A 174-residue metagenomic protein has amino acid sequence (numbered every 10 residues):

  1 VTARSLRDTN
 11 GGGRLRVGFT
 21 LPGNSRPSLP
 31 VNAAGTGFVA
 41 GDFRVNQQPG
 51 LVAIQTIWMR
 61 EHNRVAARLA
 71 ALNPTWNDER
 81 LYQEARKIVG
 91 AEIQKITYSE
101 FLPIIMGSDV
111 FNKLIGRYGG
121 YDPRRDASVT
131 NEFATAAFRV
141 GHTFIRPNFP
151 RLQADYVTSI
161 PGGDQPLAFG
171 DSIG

Functional and structural regions predicted by a protein language model:
V1-G174: Long, well-ordered alpha/beta core segments of mature domains
